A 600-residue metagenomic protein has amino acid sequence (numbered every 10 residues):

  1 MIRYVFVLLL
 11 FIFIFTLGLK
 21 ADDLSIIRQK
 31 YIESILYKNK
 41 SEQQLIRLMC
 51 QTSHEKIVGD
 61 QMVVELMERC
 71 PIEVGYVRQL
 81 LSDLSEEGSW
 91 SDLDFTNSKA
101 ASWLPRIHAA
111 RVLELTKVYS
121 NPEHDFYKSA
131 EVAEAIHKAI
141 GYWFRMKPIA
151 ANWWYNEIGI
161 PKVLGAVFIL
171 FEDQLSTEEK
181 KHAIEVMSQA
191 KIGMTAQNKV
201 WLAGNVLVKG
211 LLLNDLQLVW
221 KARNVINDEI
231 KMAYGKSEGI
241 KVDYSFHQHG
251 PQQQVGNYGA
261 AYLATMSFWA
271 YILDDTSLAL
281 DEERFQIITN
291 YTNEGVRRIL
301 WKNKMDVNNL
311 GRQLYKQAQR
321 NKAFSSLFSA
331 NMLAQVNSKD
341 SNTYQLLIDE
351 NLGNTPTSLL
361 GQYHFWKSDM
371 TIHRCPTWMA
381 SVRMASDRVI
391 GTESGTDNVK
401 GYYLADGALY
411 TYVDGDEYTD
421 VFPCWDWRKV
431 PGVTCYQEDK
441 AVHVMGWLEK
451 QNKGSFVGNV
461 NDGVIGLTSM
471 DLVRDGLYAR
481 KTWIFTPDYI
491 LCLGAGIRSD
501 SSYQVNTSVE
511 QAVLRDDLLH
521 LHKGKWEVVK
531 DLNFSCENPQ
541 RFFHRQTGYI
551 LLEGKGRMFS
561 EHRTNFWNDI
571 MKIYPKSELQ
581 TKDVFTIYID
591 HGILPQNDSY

Functional and structural regions predicted by a protein language model:
M1-D23: Bacterial Sec-dependent N-terminal signal peptides
L19-K20, L104-P105, V457-D462: Short, surface-exposed loop and linker segments with low hydrophobicity and enrichment for Pro/Ser/Thr
D22-L66: Extreme N-terminal leader/anchor segments
L36-Q43, R47-E55, R78-D306: Aromatic-lined, polymer-binding surfaces characteristic of secreted/periplasmic polysaccharide-degrading enzymes
E42-Q43, R47, K56-V63, C70 (+5 more regions): Short, structured coil/loop segments at alpha-helix boundaries
Y262, W269-Y600: Extended polysaccharide-engagement surfaces of secreted carbohydrate-active enzymes
